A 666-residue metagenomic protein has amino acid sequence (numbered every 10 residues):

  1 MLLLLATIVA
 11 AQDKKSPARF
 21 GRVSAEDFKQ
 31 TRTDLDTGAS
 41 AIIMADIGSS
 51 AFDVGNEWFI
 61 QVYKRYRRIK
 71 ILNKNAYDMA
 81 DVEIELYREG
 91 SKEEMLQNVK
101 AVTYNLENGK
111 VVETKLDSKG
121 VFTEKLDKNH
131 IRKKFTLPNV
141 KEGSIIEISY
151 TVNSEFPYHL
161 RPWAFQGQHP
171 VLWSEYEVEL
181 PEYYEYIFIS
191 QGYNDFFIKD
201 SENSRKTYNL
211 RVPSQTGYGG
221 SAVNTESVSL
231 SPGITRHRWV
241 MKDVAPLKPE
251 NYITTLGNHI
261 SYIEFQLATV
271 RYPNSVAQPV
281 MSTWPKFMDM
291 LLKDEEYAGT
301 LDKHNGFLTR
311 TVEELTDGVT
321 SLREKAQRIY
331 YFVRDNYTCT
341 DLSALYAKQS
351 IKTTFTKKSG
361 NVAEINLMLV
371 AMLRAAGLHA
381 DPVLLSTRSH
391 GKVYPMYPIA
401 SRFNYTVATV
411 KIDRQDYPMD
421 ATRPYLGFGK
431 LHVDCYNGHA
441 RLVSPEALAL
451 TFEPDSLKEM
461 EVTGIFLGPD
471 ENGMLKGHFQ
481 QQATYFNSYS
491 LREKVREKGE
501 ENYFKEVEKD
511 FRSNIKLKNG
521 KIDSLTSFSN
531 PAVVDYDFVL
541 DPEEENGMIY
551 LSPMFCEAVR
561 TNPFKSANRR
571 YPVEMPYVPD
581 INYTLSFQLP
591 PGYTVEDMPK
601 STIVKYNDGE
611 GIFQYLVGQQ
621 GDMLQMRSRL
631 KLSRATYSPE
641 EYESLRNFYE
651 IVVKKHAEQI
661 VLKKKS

Functional and structural regions predicted by a protein language model:
M1-S16, S666: Bacterial Sec-dependent N-terminal signal peptides
Q12-S282, M290-L291, I351, E364-V370 (+4 more regions): Beta-strand-rich, non-transmembrane domain signature
K64, W173, M281-P285, D294 (+7 more regions): Alpha-helix initiation and N-capping motif
L72, T151, E313-D317, R334-T338 (+2 more regions): Sec-exported extracytoplasmic/periplasmic mature domains
W284-K357: Secondary-structure boundary elements
E313-G318, T463-G464, R570-M575, V595: Extended, non-catalytic structural segments that build the interaction scaffolds of large macromolecular assemblies
F504-S666: A carboxyl-terminal module marker
